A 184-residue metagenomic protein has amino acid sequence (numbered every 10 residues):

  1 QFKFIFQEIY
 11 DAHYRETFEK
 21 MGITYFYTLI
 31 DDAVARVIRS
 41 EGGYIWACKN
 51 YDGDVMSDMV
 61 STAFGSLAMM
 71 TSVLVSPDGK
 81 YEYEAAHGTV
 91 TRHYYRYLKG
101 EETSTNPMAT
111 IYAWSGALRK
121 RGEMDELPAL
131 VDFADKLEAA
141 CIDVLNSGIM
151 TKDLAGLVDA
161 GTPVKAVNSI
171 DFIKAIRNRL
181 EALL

Functional and structural regions predicted by a protein language model:
Q1-D31, G42: Glycine-rich phosphate/diphosphate-binding loop of Rossmann-like nucleotide-binding domains
Q1-Q7, R36-I45, Y51, S61 (+2 more regions): Short glycine/threonine-rich loop-to-helix capping motif typified by GTGT followed within a few residues by an Asp-Pro
F4, Y81, Y112, D171-K174 (+1 more regions): Short, contiguous clusters of charged residues that form electrostatic/catalytic patches at enzyme active sites, used
I5-A12, A117-K120, K136, A140 (+1 more regions): Generic, well-ordered alpha-helical scaffold segments in large soluble proteins
L29-D32, Y51-G53: Glycine-rich beta-alpha junction loops
V34-A35, S66-L67, L74, I173 (+1 more regions): A domain-level signal for the structural core that forms small-molecule/cofactor-binding pockets and catalytic centers
V37-K136, D143-V144: Glycine-rich phosphate/nucleotide-binding loop
K99-T105, E123-L184: Internal helix-turn-beta structural module
